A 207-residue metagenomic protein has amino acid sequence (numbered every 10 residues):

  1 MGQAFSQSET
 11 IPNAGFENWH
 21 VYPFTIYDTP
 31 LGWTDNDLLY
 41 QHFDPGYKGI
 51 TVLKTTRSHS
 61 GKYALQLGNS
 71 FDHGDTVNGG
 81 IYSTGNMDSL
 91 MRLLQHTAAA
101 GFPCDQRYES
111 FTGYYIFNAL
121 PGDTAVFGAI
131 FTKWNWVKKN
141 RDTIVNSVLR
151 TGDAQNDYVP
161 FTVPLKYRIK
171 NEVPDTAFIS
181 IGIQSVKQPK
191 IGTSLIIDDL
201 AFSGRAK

Functional and structural regions predicted by a protein language model:
M1-F5: C-terminal segment of classical bacterial N-terminal signal peptides
Q7-T112, D123-K133, K138-A206: Aromatic (Trp/Tyr/Phe) and Gly/Pro-enriched flexible surface segments
I116-L120: Short solvent-exposed strand-capping/beta-turn motif centered on an Asx-Ser/Thr pair
